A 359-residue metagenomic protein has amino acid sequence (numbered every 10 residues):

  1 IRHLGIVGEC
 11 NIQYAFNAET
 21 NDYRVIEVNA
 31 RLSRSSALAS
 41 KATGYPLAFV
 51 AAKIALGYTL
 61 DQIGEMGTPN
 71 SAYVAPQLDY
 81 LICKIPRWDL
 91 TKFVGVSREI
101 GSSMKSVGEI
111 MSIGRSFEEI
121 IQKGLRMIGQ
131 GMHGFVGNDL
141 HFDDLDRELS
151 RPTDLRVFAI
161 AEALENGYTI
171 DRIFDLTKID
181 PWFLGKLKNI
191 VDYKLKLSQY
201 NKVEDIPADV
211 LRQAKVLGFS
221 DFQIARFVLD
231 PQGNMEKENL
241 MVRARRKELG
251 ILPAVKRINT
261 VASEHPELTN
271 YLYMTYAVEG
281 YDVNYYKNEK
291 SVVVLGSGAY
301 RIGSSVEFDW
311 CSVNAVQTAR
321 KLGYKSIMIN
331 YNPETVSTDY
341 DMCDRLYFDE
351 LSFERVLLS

Functional and structural regions predicted by a protein language model:
I1-V210, A214-G218, E236-E238, E248-R257 (+5 more regions): ATP-dependent carboxylate activation and anion-phosphoryl transfer catalytic cores that bind Mg-ATP to form
Q213-L217, Q223-G233: Extended, domain-scale alpha-helical bundle/helix-rich regions
R301-C311: Glycine/threonine-rich flexible loop motifs
